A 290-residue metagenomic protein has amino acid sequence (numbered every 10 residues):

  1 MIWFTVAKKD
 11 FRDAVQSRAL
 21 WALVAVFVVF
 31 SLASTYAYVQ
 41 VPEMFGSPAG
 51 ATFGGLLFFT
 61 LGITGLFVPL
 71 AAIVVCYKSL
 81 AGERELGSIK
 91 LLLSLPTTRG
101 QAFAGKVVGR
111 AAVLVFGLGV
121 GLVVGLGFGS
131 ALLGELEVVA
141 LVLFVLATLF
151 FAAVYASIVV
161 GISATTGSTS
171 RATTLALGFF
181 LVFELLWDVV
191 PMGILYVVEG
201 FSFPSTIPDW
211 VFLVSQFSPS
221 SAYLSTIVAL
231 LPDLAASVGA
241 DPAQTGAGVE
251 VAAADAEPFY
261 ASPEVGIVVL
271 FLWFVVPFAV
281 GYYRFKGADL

Functional and structural regions predicted by a protein language model:
M1-A71, P242-L290: Hydrophobic alpha-helical transmembrane segments
K9, D13, G82, L95 (+4 more regions): Transmembrane helix-loop junction
V15-S17, W21, L146-V198: A structural motif at transmembrane helix-loop-helix junctions in multipass membrane proteins
V24-F27, K106-V107, V115, F144 (+1 more regions): Residue-level recognition of transmembrane alpha-helices in multi-pass small-molecule transporters/permeases
V26-F30, G109, G121, A147 (+2 more regions): Transmembrane alpha-helical core residues of multi-pass small-molecule transporters, especially secondary transporters
A33-Y36, G50-T64, V68-A71, G109-R171: Secretory targeting signals
V41, L185-L272, A279: Terminal transmembrane helical anchor/hairpin motif
C76-A111: Helix-loop-helix units of permease transmembrane domains in multi-pass membrane transporters, especially ABC
